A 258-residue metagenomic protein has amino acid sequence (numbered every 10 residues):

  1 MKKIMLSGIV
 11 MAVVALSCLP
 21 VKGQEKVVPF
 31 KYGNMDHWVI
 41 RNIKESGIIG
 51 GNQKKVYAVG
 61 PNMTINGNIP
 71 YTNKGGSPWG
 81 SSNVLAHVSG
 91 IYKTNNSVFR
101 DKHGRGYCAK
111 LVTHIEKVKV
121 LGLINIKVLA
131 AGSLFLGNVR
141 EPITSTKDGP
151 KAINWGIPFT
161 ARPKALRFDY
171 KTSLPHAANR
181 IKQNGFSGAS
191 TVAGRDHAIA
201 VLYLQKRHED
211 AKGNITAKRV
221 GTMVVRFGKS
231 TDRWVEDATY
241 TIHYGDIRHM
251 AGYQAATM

Functional and structural regions predicted by a protein language model:
M1-V28: Bacterial Sec-dependent N-terminal signal peptides
G8, P20, K151-I153, S187 (+1 more regions): Sparse, context-dependent recognition of short Cys/His-centered cofactor- or disulfide-binding micro-motifs
G8-M11, N42, N179, A211: A broad, structure-centric signal for solvent-exposed, well-ordered loop/edge residues that line or flank functional
I9, P20, G47, L121 (+1 more regions): Short linear functional motifs in flexible/disordered or boundary regions
Q24-P163, R167, A193-R207, A211-M258: Aromatic (Trp/Tyr/Phe) and Gly/Pro-enriched flexible surface segments
T172-N179, S190-R195, E209: Extended, low-complexity, turn-rich repeat/linker tracts enriched in Gly/Pro/Ser/Thr and Asp/Glu that occur
A178-Q183, N214: A short secondary-structure junction signal
N184-S190: Interfacial segments of alpha-helical transmembrane regions
